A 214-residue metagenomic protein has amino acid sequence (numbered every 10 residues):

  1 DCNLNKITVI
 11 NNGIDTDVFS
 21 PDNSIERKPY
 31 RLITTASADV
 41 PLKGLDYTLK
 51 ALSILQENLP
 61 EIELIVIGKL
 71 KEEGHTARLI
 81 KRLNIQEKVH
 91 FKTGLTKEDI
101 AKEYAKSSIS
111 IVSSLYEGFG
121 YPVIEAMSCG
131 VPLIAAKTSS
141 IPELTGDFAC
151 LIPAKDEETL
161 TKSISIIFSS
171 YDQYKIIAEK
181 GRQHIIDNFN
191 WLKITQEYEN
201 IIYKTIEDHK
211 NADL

Functional and structural regions predicted by a protein language model:
G13: Carbohydrate-associated surface elements
I25-K43, L49-L52: Conserved donor-binding/catalytic core segment of Leloir-type glycosyltransferases
T35-A36, E63-A77, T93: Glycosyltransferase donor-sugar binding loop
T76-E98: Nucleotide-activated donor-binding/catalytic signature segment of Leloir-type glycosyltransferases, i.e., the conserved
G94, K102-S107: Short alpha-helical donor nucleotide-sugar binding micro-motif in glycosyltransferases
L115: Aromatic "clamp/platform" in nucleotide-sugar-dependent glycosyltransferases that forms part of the donor/acceptor
P132-A135: Short hydrophobic beta-strand element within catalytic cores of glycosyltransferases and related nucleotide-activated
C150-E157, I166-Y171: Conserved acidic donor-binding segment of nucleotide-sugar-dependent glycosyltransferases
